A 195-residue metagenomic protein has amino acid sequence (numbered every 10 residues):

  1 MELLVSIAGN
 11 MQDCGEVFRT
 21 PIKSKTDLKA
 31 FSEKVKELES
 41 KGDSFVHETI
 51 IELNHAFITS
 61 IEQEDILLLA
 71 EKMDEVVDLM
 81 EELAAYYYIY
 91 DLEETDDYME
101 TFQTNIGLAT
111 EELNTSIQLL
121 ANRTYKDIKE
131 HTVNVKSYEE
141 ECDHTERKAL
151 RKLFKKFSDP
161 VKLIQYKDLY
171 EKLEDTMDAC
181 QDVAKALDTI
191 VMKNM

Functional and structural regions predicted by a protein language model:
M1-M195: Cytosolic, long alpha-helical scaffolding segments
